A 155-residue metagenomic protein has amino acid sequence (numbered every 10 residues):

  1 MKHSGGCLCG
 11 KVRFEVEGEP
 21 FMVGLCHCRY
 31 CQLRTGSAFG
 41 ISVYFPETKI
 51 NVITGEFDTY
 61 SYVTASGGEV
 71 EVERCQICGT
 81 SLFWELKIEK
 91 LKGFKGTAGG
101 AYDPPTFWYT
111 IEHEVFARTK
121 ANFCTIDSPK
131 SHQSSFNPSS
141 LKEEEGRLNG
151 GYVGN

Functional and structural regions predicted by a protein language model:
M1-S4, K11-N155: A short Gly-Trp-Pro
